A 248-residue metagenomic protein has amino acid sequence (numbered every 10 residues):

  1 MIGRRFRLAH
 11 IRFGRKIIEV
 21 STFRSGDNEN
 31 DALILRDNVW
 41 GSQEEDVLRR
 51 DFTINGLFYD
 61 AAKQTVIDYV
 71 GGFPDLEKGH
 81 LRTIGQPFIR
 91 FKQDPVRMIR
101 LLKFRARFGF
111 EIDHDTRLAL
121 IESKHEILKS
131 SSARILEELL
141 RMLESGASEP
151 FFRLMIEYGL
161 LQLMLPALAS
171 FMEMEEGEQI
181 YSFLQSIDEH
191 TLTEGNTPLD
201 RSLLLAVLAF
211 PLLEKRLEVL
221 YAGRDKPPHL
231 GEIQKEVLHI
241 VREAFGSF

Functional and structural regions predicted by a protein language model:
M1-F248: Catalytic cores of the polymerase beta-like nucleotidyltransferase superfamily and closely associated nucleotide
